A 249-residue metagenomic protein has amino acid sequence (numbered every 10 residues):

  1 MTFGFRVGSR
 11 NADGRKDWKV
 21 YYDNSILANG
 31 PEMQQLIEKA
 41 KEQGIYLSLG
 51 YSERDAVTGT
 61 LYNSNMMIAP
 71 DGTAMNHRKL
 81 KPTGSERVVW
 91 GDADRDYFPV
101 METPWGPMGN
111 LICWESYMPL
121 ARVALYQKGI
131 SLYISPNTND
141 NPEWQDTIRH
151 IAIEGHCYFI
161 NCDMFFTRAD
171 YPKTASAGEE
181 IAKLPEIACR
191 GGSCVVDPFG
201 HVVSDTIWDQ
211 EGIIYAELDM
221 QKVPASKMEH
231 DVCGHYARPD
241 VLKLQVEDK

Functional and structural regions predicted by a protein language model:
M1-D13, D17-V20, A40, L47-S48 (+7 more regions): Active-site beta-strand/loop signature of hydrolases that rely on acidic residues for catalysis
T2-R6, M66, H77-K81, T206-Q210: Short beta->alpha transition motifs characteristic of CBS
R15-Q34, I181-I187: A short acidic, glycine-rich active-site loop that binds or catalyzes chemistry on phosphate/adenosine moieties
S25-A28, E32-E38, I45, R54-S131 (+2 more regions): Active-site catalytic loop in hydrolytic enzyme cores
Q43-G44, G192: Sequence-structural signature of mature extracellular/luminal beta-sheet repeat domains, prominently beta-propellers
L49-Y51, S64-M67, P99, S193-V195 (+1 more regions): Short beta-strand scaffold segments in enzyme catalytic cores
G50-E53, M164: Short, well-ordered beta-to-alpha junction loops that form the rim of enzyme active sites and present histidine/acidic
M164-K249: C-terminal beta-strand edge segments of enzyme domains
